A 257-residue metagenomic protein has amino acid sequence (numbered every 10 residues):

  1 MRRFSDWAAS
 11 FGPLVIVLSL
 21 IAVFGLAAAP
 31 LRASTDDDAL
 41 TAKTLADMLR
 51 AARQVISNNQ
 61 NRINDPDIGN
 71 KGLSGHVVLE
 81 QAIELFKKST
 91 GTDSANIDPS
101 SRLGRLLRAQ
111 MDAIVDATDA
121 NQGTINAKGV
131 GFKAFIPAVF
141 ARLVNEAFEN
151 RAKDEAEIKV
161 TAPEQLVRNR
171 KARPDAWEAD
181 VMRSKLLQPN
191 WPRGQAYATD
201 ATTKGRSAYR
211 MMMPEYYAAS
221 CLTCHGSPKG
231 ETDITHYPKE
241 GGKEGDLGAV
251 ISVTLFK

Functional and structural regions predicted by a protein language model:
M1, V23-A29: Short intrinsically disordered, low-complexity coil segments enriched in acidic
M1-A9: N-terminal secretory signal peptides that target proteins for export/translocation
L14-G25: Bacterial N-terminal signal peptides
P30-Y216, G230-K257: Extracytoplasmic c-type cytochrome modules immediately beyond a signal peptide or single-pass transmembrane anchor
Y217-K229: The canonical Cys-X-X-Cys-His
